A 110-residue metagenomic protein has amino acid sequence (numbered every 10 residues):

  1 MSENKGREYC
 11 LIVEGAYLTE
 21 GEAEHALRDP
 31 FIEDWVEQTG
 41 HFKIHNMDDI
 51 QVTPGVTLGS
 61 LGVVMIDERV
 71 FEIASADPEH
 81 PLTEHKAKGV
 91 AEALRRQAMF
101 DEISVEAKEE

Functional and structural regions predicted by a protein language model:
E3-L11: Short structural boundary motif marking the start of a folded domain
I12-E20, H25, M65-H85, D101-A107: A short, exposed loop/beta-hairpin motif centered on an aromatic-Gly-Thr core
T19, M47-V52, A93-R95: Positively charged, small/polar-rich N-terminal and surface patches that mediate targeting and assembly and bind
E22-G40, E79-D101: A short, charged, amphipathic alpha-helix used as a generic interaction element across diverse proteins
D34-H85: Acidic, low-complexity, intrinsically disordered interaction modules
